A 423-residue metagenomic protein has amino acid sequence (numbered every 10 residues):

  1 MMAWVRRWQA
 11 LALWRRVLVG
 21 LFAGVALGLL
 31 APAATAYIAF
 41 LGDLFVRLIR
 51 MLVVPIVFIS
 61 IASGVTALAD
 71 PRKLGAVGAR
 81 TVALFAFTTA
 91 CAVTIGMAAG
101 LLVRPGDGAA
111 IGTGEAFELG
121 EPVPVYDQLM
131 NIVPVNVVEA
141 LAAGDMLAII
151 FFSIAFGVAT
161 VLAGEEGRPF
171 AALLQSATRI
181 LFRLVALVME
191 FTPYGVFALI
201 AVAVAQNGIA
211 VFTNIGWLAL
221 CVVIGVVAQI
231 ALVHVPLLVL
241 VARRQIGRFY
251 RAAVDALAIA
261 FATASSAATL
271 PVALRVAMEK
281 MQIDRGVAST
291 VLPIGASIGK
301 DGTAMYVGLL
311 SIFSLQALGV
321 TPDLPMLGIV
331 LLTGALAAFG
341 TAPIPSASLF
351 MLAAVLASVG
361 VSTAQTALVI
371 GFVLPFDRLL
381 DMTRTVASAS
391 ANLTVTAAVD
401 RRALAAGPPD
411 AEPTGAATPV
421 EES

Functional and structural regions predicted by a protein language model:
M1-L11: Short, Lys/Arg-rich, polar N-terminal cytosolic tail immediately upstream of the first transmembrane signal-anchor
W8, W14, L18-L21, V25-G28 (+5 more regions): Signature of multi-pass transmembrane helix bundles
P32, T66-K73, A79, G108 (+8 more regions): Juxtamembrane helix-boundary/capping and inter-helix hinge elements in multi-pass membrane proteins
A34-I38, G75, L173, I209-W217 (+3 more regions): Membrane-water interface of transmembrane alpha-helices in multipass transporters/channels
L44, L48, I61-A62, T81-A86 (+10 more regions): Transmembrane helix-bundle signature of multi-pass membrane transporters/permeases
K73-R80, R183-E190, K280-G295, L324-P325 (+1 more regions): Membrane-interface alpha-helices at helix entry/exit sites of multi-pass transporters
Y250-V307, A335-L349, F376-A398: Alpha-helical membrane segments and immediately flanking helix-loop junctions that form or couple to the substrate/ion
G308-S423: Transmembrane alpha-helical segments and their short flanking loops that form helix-hairpins/helix-helix interfaces
